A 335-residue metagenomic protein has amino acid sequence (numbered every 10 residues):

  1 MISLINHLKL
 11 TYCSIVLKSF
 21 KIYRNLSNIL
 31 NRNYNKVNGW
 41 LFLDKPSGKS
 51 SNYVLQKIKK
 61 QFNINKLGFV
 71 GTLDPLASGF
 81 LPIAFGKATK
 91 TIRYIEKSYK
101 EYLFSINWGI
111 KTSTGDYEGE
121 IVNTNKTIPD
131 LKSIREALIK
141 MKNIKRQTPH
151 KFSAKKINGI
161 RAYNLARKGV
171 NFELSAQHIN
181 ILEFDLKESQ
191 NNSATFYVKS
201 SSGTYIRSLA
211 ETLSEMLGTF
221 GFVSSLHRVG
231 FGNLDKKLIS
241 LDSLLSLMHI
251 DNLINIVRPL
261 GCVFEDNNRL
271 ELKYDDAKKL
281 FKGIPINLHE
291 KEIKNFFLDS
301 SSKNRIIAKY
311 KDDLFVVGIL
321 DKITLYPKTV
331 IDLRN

Functional and structural regions predicted by a protein language model:
I2-P46, N52-L73, A77-F80, S98 (+3 more regions): Accessory RNA 3′-end/elbow-binding domains used by RNA modification enzymes
I58-I64, P82, N171-G203, R207-G218: The conserved catalytic core of RNA pseudouridine synthases
I83, F104, G159, L209 (+2 more regions): Residue-level signal for inorganic ion chemistry
G86-K90, K111: Short, charged/polar surface micro-motifs in flexible loops or helix N-caps
Y94-P149: Acidic, low-complexity central loop/insert segments
F104-I106, F184, F196, L226 (+1 more regions): A structural signal for short, well-ordered beta-strand segments
I106-W108, K156, R167, E188 (+2 more regions): Short, structured patches in soluble enzyme cores that scaffold and shape functional sites
S153, I157-A176, N180-L182: Extended alpha-helical targeting/anchoring segments, especially N-terminal organellar/secretory targeting helices
